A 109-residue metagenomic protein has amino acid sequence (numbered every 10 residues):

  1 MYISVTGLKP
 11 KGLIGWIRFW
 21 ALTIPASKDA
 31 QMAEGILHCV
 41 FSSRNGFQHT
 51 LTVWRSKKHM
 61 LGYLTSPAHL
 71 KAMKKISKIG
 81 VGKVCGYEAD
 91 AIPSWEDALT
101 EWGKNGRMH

Functional and structural regions predicted by a protein language model:
M1-Q48, L61-T65, K83-H109: Short S/T/G/P-rich N-terminal loop/turn motif that feeds into the first structured element of a domain
Q31, R55, S77: Short conserved AdoMet
S43, K75-G80: Acidic/histidine-enriched, beta-strand-rich ligand/metal-binding domains
W54-M60: Helix N-cap motif at beta-to-alpha junctions
G62-K74: Compact nucleic-acid interaction/catalytic patches
